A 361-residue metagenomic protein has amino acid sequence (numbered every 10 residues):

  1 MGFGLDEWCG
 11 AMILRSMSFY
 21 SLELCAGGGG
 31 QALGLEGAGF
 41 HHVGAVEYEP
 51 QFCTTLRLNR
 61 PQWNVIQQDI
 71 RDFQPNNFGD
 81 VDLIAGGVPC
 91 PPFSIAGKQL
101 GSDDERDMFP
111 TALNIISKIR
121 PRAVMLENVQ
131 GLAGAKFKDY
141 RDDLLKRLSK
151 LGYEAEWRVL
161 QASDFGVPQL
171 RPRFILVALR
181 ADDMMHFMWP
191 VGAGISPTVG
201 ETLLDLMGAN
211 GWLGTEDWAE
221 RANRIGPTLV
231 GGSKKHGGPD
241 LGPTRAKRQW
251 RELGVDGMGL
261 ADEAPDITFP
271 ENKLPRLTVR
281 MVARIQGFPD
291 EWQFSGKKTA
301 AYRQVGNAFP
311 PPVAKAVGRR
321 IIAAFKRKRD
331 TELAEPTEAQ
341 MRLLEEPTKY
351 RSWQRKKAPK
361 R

Functional and structural regions predicted by a protein language model:
M12-I13: Short, positively charged and aromatic/hydrophobic N-terminal segments
L24-G28: Class I SAM-dependent methyltransferase "Motif I" SAM/SAH-binding loop
G29-L33: Glycine-rich SAM-binding Motif I of class I
E49: Conserved SAM/SAH-binding beta-strand->alpha-helix loop
L56: Conserved SAM-binding loop
Q62-D69: Conserved SAM-binding strand-loop segment of SAM-dependent methyltransferases
F73-L83, P91-E252: Class I S-adenosyl-L-methionine
G208-R361: C-terminal target-recognition/interaction regions appended to catalytic cores
